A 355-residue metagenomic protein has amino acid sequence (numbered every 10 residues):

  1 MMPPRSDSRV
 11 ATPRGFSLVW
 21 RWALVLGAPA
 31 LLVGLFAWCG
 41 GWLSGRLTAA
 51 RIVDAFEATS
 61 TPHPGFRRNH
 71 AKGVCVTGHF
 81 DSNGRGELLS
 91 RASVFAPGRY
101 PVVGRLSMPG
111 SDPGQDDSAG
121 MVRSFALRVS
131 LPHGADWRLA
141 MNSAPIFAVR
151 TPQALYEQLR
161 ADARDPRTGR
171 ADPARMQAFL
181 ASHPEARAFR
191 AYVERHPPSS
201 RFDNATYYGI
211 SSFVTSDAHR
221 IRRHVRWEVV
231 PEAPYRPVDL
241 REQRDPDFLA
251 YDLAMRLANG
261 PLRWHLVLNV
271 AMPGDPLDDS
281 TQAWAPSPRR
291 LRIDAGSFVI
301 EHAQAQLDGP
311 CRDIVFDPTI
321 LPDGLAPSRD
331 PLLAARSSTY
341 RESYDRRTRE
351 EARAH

Functional and structural regions predicted by a protein language model:
M2-H355: Active-site-adjacent core segments of small-molecule enzymes
